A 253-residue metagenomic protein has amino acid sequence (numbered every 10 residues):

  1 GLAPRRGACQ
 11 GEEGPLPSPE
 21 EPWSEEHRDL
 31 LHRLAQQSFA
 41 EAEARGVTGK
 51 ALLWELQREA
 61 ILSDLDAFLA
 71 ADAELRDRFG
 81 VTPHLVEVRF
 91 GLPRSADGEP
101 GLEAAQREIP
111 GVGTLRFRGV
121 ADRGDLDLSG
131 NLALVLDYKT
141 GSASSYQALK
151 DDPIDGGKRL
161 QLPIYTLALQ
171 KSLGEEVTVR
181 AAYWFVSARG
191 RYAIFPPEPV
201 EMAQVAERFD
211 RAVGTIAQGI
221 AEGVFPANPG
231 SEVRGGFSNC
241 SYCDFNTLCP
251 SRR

Functional and structural regions predicted by a protein language model:
G1-R253: RecB-family 4Fe-4S metal-dependent nuclease core
